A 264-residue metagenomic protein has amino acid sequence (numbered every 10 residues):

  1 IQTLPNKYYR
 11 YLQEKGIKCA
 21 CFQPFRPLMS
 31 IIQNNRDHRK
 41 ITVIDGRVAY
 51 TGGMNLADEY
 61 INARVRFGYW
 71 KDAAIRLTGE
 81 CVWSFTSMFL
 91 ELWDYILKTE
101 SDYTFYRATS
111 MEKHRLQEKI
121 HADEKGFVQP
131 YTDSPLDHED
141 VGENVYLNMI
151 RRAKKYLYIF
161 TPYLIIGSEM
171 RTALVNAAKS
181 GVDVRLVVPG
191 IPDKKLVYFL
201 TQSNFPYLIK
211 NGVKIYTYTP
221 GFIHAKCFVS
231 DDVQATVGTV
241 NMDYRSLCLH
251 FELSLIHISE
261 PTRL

Functional and structural regions predicted by a protein language model:
I1-S259, R263: Charged, low-complexity intrinsically disordered terminal segments
